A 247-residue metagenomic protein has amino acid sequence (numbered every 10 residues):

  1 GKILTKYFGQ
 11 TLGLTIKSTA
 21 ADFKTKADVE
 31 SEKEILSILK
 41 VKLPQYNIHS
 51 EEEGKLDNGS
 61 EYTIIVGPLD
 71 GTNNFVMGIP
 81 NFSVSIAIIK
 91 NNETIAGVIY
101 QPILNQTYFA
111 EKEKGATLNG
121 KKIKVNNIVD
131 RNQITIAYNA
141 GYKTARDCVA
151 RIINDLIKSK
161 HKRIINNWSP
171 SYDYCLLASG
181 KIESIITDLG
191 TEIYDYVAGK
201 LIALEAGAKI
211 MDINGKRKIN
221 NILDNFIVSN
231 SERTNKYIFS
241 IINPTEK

Functional and structural regions predicted by a protein language model:
G1-L69, K247: N-terminal subdomain of lithium-sensitive/metallo-dependent phosphomonoesterases centered on the IMPase/IPPase/PAP
L4, D28, L39, T72 (+5 more regions): Residue-level signal for inorganic ion chemistry
Q10, F82, A110-K114, L204 (+1 more regions): A short, compositionally biased
S50-E52, G120, W168: Short loop/edge segments at beta-strand edges and connector loops that shape dinucleotide/nucleotide cofactor-binding
N58-T117: DPxDG-like acidic metal-binding loop motif
V125-K247: An extended, acidic
